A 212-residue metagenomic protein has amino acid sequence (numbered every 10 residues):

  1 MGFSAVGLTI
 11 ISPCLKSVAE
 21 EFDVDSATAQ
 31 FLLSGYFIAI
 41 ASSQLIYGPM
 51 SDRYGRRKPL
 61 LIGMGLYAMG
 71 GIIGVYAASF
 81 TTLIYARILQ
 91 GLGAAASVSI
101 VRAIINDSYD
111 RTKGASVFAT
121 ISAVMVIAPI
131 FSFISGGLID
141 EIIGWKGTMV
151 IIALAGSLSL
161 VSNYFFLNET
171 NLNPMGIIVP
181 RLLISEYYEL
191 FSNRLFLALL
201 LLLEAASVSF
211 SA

Functional and structural regions predicted by a protein language model:
M1-I10, L195-S209: Pair of pore-lining "gating" transmembrane helices in MFS-fold secondary transporters
M1-S26, Y47: Extracytoplasmic
T9, F37-L45, P129-I130: Residue-level signature of mid-helix packing/kink "hotspots" within the transmembrane helices of 12-pass Major
S42-T81: Conserved MFS/SLC helix-loop-helix module at the cytosolic interface between two early adjacent transmembrane helices
L60-L66, G70, A86, G93 (+2 more regions): Residue-level signature of the transmembrane alpha-helical cores of Major Facilitator Superfamily-type secondary
A78, T82, A119-F165: Helix-loop-helix hairpin linking two adjacent transmembrane segments in secondary transporters
F80, A86-I127: Cytoplasmic helix-loop-helix junction between adjacent transmembrane helices in 12-TM secondary transporters
T170-L199: Juxtamembrane intracellular "pre-TM" segments in multi-pass secondary transporters
